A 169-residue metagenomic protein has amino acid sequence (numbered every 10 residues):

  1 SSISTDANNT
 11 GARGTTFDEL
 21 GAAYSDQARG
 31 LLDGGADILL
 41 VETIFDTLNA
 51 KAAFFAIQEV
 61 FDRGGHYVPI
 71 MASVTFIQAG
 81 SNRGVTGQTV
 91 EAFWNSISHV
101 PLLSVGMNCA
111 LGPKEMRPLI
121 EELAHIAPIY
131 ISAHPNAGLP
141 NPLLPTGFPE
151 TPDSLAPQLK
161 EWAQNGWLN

Functional and structural regions predicted by a protein language model:
S1-N169: Domain-level signal for soluble alpha/beta catalytic cores
